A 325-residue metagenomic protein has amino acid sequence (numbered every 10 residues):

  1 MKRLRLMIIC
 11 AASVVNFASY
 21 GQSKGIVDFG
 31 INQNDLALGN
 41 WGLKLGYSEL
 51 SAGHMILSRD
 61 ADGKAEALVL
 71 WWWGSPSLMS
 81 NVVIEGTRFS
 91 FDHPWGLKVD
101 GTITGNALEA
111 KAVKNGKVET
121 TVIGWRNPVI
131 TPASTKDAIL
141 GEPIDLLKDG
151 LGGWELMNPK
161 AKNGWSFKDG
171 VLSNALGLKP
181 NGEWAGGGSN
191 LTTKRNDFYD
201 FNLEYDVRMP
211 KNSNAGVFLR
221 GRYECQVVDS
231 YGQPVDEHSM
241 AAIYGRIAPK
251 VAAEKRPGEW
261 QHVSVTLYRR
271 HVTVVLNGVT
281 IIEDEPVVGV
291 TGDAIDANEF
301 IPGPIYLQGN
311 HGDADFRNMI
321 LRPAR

Functional and structural regions predicted by a protein language model:
M1-K24: Bacterial Sec-dependent N-terminal signal peptides
S23-I31, D35-K64, L68-R325: Carbohydrate-interacting regions of secretory-pathway proteins
